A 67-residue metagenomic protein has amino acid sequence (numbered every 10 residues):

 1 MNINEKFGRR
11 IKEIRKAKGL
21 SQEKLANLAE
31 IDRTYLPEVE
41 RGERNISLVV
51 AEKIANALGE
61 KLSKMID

Functional and structural regions predicted by a protein language model:
M1-K6, R44: A detector for short, charged/polar N-terminal pre-domain segments
R9-L28: Short basic helix-loop element that most often maps to the first helix and adjoining turn of HTH DNA-binding modules
I11, L25-A26, L36-V39, M65: Conserved hydrophobic/aromatic packing and binding residues within compact polymer-binding modules
E30-R44: Recognition helix of helix-turn-helix/homeodomain-like DNA-binding domains that insert into the DNA major groove
E43-N56: Short, basic-rich loop-to-helix N-cap that marks the start of a DNA-contacting helix
N56-D67: Short C-terminal boundary/hinge segments that cap the last helix of small helical domains
